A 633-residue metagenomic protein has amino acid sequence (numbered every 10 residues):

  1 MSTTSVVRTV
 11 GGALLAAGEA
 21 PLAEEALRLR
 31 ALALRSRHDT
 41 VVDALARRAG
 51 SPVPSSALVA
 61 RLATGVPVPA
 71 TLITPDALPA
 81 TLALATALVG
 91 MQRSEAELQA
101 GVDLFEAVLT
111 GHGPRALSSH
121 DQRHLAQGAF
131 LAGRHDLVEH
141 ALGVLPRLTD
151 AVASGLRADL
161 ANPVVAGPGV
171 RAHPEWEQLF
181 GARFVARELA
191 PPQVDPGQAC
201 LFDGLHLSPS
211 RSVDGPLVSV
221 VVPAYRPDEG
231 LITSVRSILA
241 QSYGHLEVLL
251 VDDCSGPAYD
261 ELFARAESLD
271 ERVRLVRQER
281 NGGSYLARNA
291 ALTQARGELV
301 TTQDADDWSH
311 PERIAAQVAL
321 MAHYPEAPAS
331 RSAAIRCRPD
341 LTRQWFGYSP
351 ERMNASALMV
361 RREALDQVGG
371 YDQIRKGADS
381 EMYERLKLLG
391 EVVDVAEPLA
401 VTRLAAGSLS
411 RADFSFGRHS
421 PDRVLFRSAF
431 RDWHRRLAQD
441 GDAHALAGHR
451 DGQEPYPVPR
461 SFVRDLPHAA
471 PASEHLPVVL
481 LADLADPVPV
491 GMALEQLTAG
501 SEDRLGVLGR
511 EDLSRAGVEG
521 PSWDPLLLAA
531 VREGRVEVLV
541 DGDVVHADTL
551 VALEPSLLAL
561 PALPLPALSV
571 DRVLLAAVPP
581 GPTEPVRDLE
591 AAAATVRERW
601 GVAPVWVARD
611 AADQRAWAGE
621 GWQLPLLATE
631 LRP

Functional and structural regions predicted by a protein language model:
S2-P168: Non-catalytic protein-protein interaction scaffold segments in large eukaryotic complex-forming proteins
A31, R35-R37, L45-A49, L58-R61 (+6 more regions): N-terminal strand-loop element at the rim of the active site of nucleotide-sugar-dependent glycosyltransferases
V68-L72, V102-Q127, A141-S237, R460-S473: N-proximal low-complexity "stem/linker" segments adjacent to membrane-targeting elements
L82-L84, E106-A116, L125, P209-S210 (+3 more regions): Extended catalytic core of nucleotide-activated donor transferases of GT-like folds
G90, Q127-G133, D159-P163, A224 (+6 more regions): Structural motif
H120, R134, V138, A166 (+1 more regions): Catalytic core of nucleotide-activated saccharide and alditol-phosphate transferases
G169, F180-V463: Nucleotide-sugar donor-binding/catalytic module of glycosyltransferases that assemble extracellular/cell-envelope
P467-D486: Nucleotide-activated donor-dependent transferases that construct or modify glycoconjugates
